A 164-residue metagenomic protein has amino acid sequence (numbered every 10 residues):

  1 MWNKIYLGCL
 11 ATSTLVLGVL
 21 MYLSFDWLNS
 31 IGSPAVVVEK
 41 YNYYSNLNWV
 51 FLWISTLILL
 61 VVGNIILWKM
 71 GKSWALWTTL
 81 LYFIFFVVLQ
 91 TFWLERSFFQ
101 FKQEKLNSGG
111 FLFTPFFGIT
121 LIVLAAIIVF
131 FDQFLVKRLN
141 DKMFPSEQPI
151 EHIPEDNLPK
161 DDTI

Functional and structural regions predicted by a protein language model:
M1-T56: N-terminal signal-anchor transmembrane alpha-helix
I5-C9, F51, S55, W74-L81 (+1 more regions): Alpha-helical transmembrane segments of integral membrane proteins
Y6-V19, Q100-P145: Alpha-helical membrane-associated segments of multi-pass integral membrane proteins
F25, N29, G63, L67-W68 (+1 more regions): Membrane-water interface at transmembrane helix exits
W27-V50, V88-I119: Interfacial non-cytosolic loop connecting adjacent transmembrane helices
N42-Y44, L60, I128, H152-I153 (+1 more regions): Short linear motifs centered on Gly/Pro in flexible linkers and helix caps
S55-L94: Loop-to-transmembrane helix junctions at the membrane interface
R138-I164: Short, highly charged, low-complexity non-transmembrane loops/tails of multi-pass membrane proteins
